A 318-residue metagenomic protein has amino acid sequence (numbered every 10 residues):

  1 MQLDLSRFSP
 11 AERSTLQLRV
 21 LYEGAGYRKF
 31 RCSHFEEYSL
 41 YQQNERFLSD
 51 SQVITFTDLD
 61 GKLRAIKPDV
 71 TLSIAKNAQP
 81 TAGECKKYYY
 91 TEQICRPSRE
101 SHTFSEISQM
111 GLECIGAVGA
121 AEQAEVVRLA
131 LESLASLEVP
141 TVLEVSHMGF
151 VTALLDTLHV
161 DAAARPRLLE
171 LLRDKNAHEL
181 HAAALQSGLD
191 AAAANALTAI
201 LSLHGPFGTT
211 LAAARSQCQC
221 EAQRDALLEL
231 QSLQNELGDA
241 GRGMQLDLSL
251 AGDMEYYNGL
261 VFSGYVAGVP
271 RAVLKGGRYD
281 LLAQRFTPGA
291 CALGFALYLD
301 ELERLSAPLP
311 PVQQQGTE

Functional and structural regions predicted by a protein language model:
M1-K67, A124: TRNA-binding/sensing appendages of the translation machinery
R7-A25, E37, D69-A82, Y89-P140 (+1 more regions): Positively charged, Gly/Ser-enriched RNA/tRNA-binding surfaces
C32-S51, S146-D156, L250-G259: Beta-rich nucleic-acid/ligand-interaction surfaces
Q52-D58, V160-A182, L189, V266: Acidic, His- and aromatic-enriched active-site or binding-groove loops in soluble protein domains that engage sugars
I66, S146, L297: A conserved hydrophobic position in a structured secondary element of the catalytic/binding core that shapes
V118, E122, E144-V145, V151 (+1 more regions): Cap/lid and interdomain-hinge subdomains that line or gate substrate/regulatory clefts in soluble alpha/beta enzymes
V126, H147-F150, A164, L168 (+3 more regions): Internal, well-ordered alpha-helical segments in soluble enzyme and binding-protein domains
S136-P140, M148-L155, A162-A164: Extended alpha-helical scaffolds
